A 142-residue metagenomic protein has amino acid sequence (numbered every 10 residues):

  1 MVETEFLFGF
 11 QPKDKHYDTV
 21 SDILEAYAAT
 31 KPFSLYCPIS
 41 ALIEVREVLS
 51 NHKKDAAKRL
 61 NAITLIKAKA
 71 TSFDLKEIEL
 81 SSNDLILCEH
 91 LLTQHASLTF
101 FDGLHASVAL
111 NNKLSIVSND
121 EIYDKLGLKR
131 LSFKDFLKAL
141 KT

Functional and structural regions predicted by a protein language model:
M1-C37, N51-T64, T142: Short, well-structured N-terminal submotif of metal-dependent ribonuclease cores
V2, Y36-C37, E79, F100 (+1 more regions): Short beta-strand scaffold positions
T4, I39, S82, F101-A106: Conserved glycosyltransferase catalytic-site signature
E5, S40, R46, D120-I122: Anionic group-transfer/hydrolysis microenvironments
P12-D14, L92-A96: Short, flexible loop segments at the rims of nucleotide/cofactor-binding pockets, characterized by
I39-A41, K67-Q94: Acidic catalytic patch
K76, A106, L110-T142: Acidic, PIN/NYN-like endoribonuclease modules and their adjacent C-terminal/linker elements
